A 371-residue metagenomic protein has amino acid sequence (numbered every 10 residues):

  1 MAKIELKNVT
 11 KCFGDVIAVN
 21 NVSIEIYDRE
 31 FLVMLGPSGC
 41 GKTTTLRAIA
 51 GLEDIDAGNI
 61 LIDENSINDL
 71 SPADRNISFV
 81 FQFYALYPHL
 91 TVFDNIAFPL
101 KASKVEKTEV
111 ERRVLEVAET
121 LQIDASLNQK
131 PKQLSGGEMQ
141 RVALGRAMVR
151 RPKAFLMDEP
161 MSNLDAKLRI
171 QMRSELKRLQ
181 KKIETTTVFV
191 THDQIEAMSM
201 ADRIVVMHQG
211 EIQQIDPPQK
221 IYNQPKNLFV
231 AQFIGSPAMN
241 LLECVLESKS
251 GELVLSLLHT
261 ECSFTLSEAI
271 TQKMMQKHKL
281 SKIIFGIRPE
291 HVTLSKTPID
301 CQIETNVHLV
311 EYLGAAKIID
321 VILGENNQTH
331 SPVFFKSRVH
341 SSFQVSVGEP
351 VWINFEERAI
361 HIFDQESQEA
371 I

Functional and structural regions predicted by a protein language model:
E5, E25, L61, W352-N354: ABC ATPase nucleotide-binding domain
F31, P72-F233: ABC ATPase nucleotide-binding domains
L35-P37: The feature captures the beta-strand-to-loop junction immediately N-terminal to the Walker
A50: Helix-to-loop junction immediately C-terminal to a conserved catalytic motif
D56-N59, E109, Q209, I360: Conserved coupling/switch loops of ABC nucleotide-binding domains, chiefly the family-specific signature
G58-S66: Conserved ABC transporter NBD signature motif
K249-I371: Non-catalytic connector elements of ABC transporters
